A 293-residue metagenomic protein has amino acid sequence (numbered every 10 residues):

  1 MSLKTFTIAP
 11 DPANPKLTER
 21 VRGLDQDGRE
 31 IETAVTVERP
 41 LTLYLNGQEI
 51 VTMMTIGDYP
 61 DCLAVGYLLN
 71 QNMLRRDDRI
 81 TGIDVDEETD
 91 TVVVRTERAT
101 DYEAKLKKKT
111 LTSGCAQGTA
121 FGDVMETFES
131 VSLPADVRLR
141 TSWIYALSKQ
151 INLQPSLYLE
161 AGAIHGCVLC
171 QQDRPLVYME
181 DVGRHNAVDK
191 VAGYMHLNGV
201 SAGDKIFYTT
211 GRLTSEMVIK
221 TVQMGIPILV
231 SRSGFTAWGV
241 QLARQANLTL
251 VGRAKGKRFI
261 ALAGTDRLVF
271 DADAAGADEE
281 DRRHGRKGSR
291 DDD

Functional and structural regions predicted by a protein language model:
S2-Q171, L176-Y178: Intrinsically disordered, low-complexity regions enriched in acidic/Ser/Thr/Pro/Gln residues
A64, L69-N70, L74-R75, A116 (+4 more regions): Generic, ordered loop/turn and secondary-structure boundary motif
N70-N72, I80-G82, T91, A120-D123 (+4 more regions): Short, surface-exposed, polar/charged, turn-prone segments marking secondary-structure boundaries
E87-T91, R138, R212, G252-R258 (+1 more regions): A general structural signal for short secondary-structure boundary/capping elements
R98-K109, M179-N186, Q223-S233, G276-E279: Short, Lys/Arg-enriched charge-dense amphipathic segments
S148-T210, E216: A mid-sequence, solvent-exposed acidic-amphipathic segment
H185-D273: Feature captures the catalytic cores and cofactor-binding loops of soluble hydro-lyases/lyases that act on carboxylate
E280-D293: Long, low-complexity, intrinsically disordered segments
